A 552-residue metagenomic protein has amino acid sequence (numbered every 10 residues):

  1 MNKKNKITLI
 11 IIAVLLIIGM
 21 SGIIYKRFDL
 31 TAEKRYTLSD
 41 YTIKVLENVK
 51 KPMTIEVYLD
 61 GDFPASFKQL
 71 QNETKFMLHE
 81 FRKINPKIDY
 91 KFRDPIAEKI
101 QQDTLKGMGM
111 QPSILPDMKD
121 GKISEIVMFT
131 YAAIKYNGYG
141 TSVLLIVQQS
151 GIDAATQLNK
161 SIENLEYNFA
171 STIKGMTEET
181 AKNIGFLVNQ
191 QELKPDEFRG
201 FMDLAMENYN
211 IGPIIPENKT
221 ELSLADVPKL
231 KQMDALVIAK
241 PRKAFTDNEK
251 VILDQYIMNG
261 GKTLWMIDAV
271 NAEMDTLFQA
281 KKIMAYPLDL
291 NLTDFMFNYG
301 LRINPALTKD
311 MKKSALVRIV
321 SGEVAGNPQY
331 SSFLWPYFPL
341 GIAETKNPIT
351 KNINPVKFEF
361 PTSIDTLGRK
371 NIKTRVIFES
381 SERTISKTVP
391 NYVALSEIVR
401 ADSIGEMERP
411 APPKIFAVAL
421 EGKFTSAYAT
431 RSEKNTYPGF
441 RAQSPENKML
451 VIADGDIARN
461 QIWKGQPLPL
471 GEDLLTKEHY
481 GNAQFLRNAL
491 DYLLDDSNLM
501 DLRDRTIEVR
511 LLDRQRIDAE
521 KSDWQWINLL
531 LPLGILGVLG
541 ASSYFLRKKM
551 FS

Functional and structural regions predicted by a protein language model:
M1-A32, L511-S552: C-terminal signal-anchor/stop-transfer transmembrane helix together with its immediate cytosolic, Lys/Arg-enriched
N5-K243, D247-K250, D254, D268: Juxtamembrane extramembrane loops of integral membrane proteins
K51, K182, P305, A429 (+4 more regions): Intrinsically disordered or highly flexible coil/loop and linker segments, enriched in small and charged/polar residues
D153-T156, T388, I462-W463, L512-D513: A short, polar/proline- and glycine-enriched secondary-structure boundary/capping micro-motif
Y167, E178, K194-N498: Acidic, S/T/G-rich, low-cysteine, solvent-exposed domains in lumenal/extracellular/periplasmic regions of secretory
N183-F186, K309-S314, K548-F551: Short linear, low-complexity motifs centered on an aromatic residue
Y492-E520: Juxtamembrane amphipathic/hinge helix adjacent to a transmembrane helix
